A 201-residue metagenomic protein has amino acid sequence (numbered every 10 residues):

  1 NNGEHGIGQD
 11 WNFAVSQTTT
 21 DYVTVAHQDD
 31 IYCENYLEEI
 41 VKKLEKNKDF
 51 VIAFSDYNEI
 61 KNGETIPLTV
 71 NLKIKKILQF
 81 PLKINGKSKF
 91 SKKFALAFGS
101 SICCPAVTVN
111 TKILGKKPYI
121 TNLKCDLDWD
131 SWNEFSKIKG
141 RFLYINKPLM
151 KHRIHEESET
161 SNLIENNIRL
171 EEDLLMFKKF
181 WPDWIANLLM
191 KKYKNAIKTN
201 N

Functional and structural regions predicted by a protein language model:
N1-T18: Glycine-rich, basic loop-to-helix element that forms the pyrophosphate-binding segment of sugar-nucleotide handling
W11, Y32-E39, G63-T65, L127 (+1 more regions): Acidic donor-diphosphate engagement hotspot in glycosyltransferases and nucleotidyltransferases that stabilizes
V23: Short aromatic/hydrophobic "clamp" motif used to bind/position activated sugar donors
H27-I31, D56: The conserved acidic donor/metal-binding loop of glycosyltransferases
N35-I74: Conserved donor NDP-sugar-binding/catalytic core segment of glycosyltransferases
L78-L170: Conserved nucleotide-sugar donor-binding catalytic segment
I164-L174, N187-N201: Non-catalytic, C-terminal membrane-associated alpha-helical segments of glycosyltransferases
